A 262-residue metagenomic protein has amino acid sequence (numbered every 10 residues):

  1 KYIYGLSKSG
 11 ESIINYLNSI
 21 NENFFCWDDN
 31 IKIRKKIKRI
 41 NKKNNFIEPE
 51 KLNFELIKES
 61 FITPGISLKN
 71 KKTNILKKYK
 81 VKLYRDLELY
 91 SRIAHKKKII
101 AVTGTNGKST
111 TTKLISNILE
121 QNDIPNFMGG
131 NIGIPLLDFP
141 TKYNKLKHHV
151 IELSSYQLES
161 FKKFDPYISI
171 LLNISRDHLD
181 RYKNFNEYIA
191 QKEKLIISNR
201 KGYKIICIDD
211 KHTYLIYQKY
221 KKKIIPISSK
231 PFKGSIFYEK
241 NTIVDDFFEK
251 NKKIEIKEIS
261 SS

Functional and structural regions predicted by a protein language model:
K1-R85, L89: N-terminal leader/targeting and accessory segments in enzymes
S7, N30, I132, D209-D210: Residues in the short beta-alpha loop(s) of Rossmann-like NAD(P)-binding domains
S9, K32, I134, Y156 (+1 more regions): Conserved Rossmann-like nucleotide-cofactor binding loop
F24-D28, F127-M128, V150, P226: Short beta-strand "acidic-cap" motif of Rossmann-like dinucleotide-binding folds
D28, D86-L89, K221-E239: Beta-strand->loop->alpha-helix junctions that form or flank phosphate-binding loops in nucleotide-handling enzymes
Y79, D86-G133: Walker A (P-loop) phosphate-binding motif
Y143-P226, F237-E239, V244-D245, E249-S262: Flexible active-site lid/hinge loop adjacent to a nucleotide/diphosphate and Mg2+-phosphate binding pocket
